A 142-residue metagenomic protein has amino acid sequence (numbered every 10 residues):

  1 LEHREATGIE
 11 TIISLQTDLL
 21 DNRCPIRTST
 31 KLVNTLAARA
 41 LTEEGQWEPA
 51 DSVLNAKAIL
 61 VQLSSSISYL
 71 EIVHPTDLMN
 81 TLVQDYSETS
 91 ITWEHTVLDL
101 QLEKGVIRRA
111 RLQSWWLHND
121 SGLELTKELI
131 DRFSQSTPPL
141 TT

Functional and structural regions predicted by a protein language model:
E2-D51: Acidic (Asp/Glu-rich), glycine- and aromatic
A38-H74: Extended boundary segments
V61-T142: Beta-strand-rich recognition/accessory modules
